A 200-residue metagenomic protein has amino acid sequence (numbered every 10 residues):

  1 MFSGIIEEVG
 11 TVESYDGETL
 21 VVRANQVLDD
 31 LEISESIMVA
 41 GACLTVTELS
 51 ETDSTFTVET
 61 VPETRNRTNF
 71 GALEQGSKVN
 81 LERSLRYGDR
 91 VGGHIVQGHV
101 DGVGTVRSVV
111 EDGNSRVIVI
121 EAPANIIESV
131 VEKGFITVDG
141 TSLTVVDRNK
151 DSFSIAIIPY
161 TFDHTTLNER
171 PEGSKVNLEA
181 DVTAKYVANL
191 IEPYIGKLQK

Functional and structural regions predicted by a protein language model:
M1-K200: Conserved loop->alpha-helix
